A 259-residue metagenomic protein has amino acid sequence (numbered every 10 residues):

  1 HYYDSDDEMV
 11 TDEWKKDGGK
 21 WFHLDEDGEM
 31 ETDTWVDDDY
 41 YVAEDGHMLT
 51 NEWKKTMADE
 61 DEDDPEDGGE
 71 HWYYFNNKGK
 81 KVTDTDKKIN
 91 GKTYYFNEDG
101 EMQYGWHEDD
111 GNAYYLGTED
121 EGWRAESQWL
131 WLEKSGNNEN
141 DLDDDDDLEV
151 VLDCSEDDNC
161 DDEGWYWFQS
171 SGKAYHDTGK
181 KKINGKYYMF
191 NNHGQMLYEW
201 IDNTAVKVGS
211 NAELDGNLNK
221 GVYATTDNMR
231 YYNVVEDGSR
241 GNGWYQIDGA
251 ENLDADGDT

Functional and structural regions predicted by a protein language model:
H1-T259: Extracellular adhesion/carbohydrate-binding repeat motifs centered on closely spaced tryptophans
